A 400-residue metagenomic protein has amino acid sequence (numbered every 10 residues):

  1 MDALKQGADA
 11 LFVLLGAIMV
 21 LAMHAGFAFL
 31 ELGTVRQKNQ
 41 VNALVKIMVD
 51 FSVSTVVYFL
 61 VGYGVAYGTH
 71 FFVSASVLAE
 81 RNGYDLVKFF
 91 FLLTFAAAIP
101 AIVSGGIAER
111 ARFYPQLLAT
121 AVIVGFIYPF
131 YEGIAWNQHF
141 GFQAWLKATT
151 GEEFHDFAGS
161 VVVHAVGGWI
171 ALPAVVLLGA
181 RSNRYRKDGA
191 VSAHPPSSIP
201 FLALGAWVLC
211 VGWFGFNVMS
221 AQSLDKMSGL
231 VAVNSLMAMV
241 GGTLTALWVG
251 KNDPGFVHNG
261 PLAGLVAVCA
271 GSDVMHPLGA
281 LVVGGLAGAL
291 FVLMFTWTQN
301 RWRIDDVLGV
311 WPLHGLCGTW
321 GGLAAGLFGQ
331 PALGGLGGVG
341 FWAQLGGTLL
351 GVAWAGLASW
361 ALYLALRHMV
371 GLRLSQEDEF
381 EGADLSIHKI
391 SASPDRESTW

Functional and structural regions predicted by a protein language model:
M1-W400: Hydrophobic alpha-helical transmembrane bundles of multi-pass membrane proteins
